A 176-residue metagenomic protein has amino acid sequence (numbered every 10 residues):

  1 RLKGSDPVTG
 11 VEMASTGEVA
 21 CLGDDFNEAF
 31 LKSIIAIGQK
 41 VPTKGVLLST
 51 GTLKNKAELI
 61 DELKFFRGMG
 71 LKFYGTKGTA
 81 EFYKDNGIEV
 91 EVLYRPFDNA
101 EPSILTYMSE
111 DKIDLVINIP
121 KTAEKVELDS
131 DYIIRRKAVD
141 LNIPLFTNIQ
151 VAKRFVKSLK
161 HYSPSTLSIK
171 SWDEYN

Functional and structural regions predicted by a protein language model:
R1-N118, T122-P144, A152-F155, K170-N176: ATP-dependent carboxylate/acyl-activation modules
I149-Y162: Structured adenosyl-cofactor binding patch, chiefly the S-adenosyl-L-methionine
H161-P164, W172-D173: Intrinsically disordered, low-complexity linkers and terminal regions that flank or interleave Cys/His-based
